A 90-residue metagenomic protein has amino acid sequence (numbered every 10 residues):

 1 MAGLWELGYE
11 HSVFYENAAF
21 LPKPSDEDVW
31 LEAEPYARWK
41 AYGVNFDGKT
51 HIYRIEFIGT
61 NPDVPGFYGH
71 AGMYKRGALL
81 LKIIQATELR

Functional and structural regions predicted by a protein language model:
M1-Y15: Short, surface-exposed binding/anchoring microloops in extracellular/periplasmic proteins
G3-W5, N45-G72: Flexible glycine-rich surface loops and low-complexity tracts that mediate binding to linear polymers
S12-Y53: Small beta-barrel nucleic-acid-binding modules, principally OB-folds
P62-R90: OB-fold/S1-family single-stranded nucleic acid-binding modules
